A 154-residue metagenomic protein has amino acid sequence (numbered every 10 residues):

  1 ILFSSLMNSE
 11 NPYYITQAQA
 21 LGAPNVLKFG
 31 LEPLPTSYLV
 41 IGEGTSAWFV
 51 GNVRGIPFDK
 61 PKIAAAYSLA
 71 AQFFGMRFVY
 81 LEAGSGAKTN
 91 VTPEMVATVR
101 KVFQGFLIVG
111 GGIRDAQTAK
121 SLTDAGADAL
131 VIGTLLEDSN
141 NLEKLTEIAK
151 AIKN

Functional and structural regions predicted by a protein language model:
I1-F74, K153: Conserved anion-binding
I1-Y14, A83, G112-I113, D124-L145: Glycine-rich phosphate-binding active-site loops on the catalytic face of alpha/beta enzymes
L2, L34-V40, R77-Y80, F106-I108 (+1 more regions): Structural preference for beta-strand elements that scaffold enzyme active sites
L21-T36, T89-D115, L145-N154: Alpha-helix-loop-beta-strand connector modules within alpha/beta enzyme cores
F49-P57, N90, V109, R114-D124: Active-site-adjacent loop and "lid" segments of alpha/beta metabolic enzymes
V50-V96, E137-S139, K144: Glycine/Thr-rich beta-alpha phosphate-binding loop at enzyme active sites
A71, V99, L122, L130: Conserved, mostly hydrophobic/aromatic
F74, V102, D124-G126: Structural motif
